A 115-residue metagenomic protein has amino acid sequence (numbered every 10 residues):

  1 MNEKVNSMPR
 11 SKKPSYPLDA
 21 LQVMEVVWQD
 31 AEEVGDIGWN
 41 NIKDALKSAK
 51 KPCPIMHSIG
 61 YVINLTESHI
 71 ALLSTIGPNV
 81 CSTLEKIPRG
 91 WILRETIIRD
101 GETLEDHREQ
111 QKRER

Functional and structural regions predicted by a protein language model:
N2-R115: Conserved RNA-binding domains used in RNP assembly and mRNA/RNA metabolism
